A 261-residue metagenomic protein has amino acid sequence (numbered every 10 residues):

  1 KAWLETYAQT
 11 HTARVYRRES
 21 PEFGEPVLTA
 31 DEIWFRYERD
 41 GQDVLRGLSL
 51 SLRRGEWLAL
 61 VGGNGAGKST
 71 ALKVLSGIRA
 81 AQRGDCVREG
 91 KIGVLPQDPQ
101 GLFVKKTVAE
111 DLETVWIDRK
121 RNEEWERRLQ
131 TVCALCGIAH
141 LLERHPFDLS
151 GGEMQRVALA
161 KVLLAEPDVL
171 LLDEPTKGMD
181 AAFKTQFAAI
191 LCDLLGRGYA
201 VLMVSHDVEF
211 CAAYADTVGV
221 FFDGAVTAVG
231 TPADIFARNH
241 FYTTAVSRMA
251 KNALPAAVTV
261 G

Functional and structural regions predicted by a protein language model:
K1, A225-S247: Conserved beta-strand-loop-alpha-helix hinge in the C-terminal portion of ABC ATPase nucleotide-binding domains
S76: Helix-to-loop junction immediately C-terminal to a conserved catalytic motif
E123-L141: Conserved ABC ATPase "signature" region
H145-L149, E153: Conserved ABC ATPase signature
L170-D173: Catalytic Walker B motif of ABC-type/P-loop ATPase nucleotide-binding domains
S205-H206: H-loop/switch region of ABC-family ATPase nucleotide-binding domains
C211-A213: A short, surface-exposed alpha-helical micro-motif characterized by mixed small hydrophobic and charged/polar residues
